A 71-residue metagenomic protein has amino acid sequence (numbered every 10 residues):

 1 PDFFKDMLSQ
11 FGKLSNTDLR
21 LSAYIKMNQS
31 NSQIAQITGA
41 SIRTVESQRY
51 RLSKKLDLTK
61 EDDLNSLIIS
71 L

Functional and structural regions predicted by a protein language model:
D2-L71: Cytosolic nucleotide-binding catalytic cores of signal-transduction proteins
